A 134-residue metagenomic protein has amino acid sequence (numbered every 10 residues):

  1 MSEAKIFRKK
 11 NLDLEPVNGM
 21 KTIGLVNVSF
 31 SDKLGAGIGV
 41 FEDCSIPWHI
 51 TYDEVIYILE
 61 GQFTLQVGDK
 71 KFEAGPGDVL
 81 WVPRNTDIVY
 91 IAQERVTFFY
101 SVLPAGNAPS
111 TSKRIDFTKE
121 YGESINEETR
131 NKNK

Functional and structural regions predicted by a protein language model:
M1-I38, I115-K134: A short, N-terminal "cap"/entry segment at the start of jelly-roll beta-barrel domains of the cupin/DSBH fold
D32-I50: Conserved short histidine dyad/triad with adjacent acidic residue
D43-C44, Y52-T64, G68: Glycine- and acidic-residue-biased ligand/ion/polar-headgroup-sensing regions
P47-W48, W81, Y90: Short glycine/serine/proline-enriched coil/turn segments at secondary-structure junctions
W48, L65, F98-Y100: Short hydrophobic/aromatic-rich beta-strand segments that constitute the beta-sheet cores of beta-sandwich/beta-barrel
I50-D53, P76, N85-T86: Short, surface-exposed coil-to-beta transition loops
G68-R84: Short acidic-glycine-tyrosine-enriched beta hairpin
R84-S110: Ligand-binding loop in jelly-roll beta-barrel domains
